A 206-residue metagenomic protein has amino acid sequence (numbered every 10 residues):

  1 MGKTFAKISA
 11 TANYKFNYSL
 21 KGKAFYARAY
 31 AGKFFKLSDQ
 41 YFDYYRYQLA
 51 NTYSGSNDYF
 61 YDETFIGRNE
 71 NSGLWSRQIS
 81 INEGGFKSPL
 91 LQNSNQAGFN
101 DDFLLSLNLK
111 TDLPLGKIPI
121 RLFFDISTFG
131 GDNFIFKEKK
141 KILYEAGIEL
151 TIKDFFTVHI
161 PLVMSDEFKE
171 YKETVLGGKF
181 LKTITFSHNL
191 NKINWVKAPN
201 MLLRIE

Functional and structural regions predicted by a protein language model:
M1-D112, E206: C-terminal outer-membrane beta-barrel translocator/porin domains of Gram-negative envelope proteins and their
M1-T4, F16, A31-L37, L113-L115 (+3 more regions): Transmembrane beta-strands of outer-membrane beta-barrel pores
T4-A10, K23, F99-L107, E138-A146 (+2 more regions): Residues that define the transmembrane beta-barrel architecture of outer-membrane proteins
T4-S9, D39-R46, D132-K139, K169-V175: Outer-membrane beta-barrel translocator domains and adjoining extracellular loop/strand segments of Gram-negative
N17-G22, P114-I118, T151-T157, N191-I193: Outer-membrane beta-barrel channels and translocator barrels
A27-A29, L109, I120-F124, L150 (+1 more regions): Membrane-embedded beta-strand positions of outer-membrane beta-barrel proteins
D132, F136-P161, S165-K172: Strand-loop-strand
L150, D154-F155, G177-E206: Outer-membrane beta-barrel "beta-signal"
